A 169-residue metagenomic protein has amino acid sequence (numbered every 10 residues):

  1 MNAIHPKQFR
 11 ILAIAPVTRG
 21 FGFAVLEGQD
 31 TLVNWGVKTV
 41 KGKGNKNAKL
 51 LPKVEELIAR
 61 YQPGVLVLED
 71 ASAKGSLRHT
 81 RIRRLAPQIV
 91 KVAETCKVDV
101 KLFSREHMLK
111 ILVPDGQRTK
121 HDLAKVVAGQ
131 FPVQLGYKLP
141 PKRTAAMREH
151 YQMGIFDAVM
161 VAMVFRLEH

Functional and structural regions predicted by a protein language model:
M1-H169: Phosphate- and other anionic-substrate recognition elements at nucleic-acid/protein interfaces
